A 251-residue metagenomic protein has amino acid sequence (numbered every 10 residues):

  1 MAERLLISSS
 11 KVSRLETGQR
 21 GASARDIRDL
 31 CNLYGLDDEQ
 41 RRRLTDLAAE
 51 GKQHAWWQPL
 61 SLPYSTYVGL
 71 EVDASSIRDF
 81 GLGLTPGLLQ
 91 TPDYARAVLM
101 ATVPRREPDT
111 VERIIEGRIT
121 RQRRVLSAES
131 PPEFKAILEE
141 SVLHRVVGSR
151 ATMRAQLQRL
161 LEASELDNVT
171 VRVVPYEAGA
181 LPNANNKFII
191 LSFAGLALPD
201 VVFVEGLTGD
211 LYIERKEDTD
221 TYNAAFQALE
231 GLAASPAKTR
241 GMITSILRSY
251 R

Functional and structural regions predicted by a protein language model:
M1-S13: Short alpha-helical DNA-recognition segment
E3, T17, G21-H144, G195 (+3 more regions): Interdomain hinge/linker segments and adjacent boundary elements that couple functional modules
S9, S141-H144, G209: A short, flexible beta-alpha/helix-coil linker loop
K11-E16, L207, L211: A ubiquitous short alpha-helical element
V12, V147-R150: Short, charged/polar micro-motifs that form catalytic or ligand-binding hotspots
S149-R251: C-terminal regulatory/effector modules of DNA-binding transcriptional regulators
